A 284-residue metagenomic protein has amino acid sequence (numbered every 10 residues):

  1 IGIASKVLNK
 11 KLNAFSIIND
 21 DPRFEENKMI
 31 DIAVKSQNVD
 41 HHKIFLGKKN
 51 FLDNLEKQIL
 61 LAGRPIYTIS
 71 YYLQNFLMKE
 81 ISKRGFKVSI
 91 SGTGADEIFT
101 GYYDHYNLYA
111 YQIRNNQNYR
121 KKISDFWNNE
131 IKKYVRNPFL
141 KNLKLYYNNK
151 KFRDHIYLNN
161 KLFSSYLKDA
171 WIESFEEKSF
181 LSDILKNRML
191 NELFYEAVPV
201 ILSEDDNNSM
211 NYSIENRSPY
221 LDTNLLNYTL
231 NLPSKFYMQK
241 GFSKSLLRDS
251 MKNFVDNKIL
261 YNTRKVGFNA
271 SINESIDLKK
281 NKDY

Functional and structural regions predicted by a protein language model:
I1, E26, D53, F99-Y102: Short glycine-/acidic-enriched loop or helix-start segments at secondary-structure transitions that form or flank
I1-Q37: ATP-dependent adenylation/pyrophosphate-handling site
L12, N27-L61, E80, F163-A170: A conserved beta-strand->alpha-helix junction
F15-D20, D40-F45, Y67: Acyl-group handling in specialized metabolite and lipid biosynthesis
V34, G92, D222: Residue-level signal for inorganic ion chemistry
K79, G85-V88, I131, N137-Y284: Adenosyl-5′-phosphate
F86-Y102: Short acidic/histidine-rich active-site segments
I98-F126: A mobile, often basic/glycine-rich helix-loop segment that functions as the active-site lid/recognition loop
